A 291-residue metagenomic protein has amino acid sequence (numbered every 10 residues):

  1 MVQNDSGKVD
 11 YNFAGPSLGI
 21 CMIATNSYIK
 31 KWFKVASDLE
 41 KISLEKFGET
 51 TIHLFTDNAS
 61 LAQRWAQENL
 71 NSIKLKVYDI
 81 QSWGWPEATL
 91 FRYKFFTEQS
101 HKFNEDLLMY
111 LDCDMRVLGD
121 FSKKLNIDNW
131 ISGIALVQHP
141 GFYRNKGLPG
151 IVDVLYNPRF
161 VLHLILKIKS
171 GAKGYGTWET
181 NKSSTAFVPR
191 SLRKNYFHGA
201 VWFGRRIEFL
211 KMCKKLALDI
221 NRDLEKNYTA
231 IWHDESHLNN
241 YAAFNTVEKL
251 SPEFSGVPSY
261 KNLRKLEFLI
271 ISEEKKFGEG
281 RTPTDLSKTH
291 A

Functional and structural regions predicted by a protein language model:
M1-A88, E98-N104, K275-E279: N-terminal anchoring/stem segment of glycosyltransferases
T25-S27, A59-L61, S82-W83, M115-V117 (+5 more regions): Short, solvent-exposed loop/turn segments at secondary-structure junctions
A62-N71, K124-N129, K261: Short loop/helix-cap segments at secondary-structure boundaries that form the rim of catalytic
I80-L111, G119, K123, H233-N240: A conserved donor-nucleotide-binding helix/loop in the catalytic core of Leloir-type glycosyltransferases
E105, I131-G133, V247: Short, high-confidence coil segments that cap the C-terminus of an alpha-helix and link into the following beta-strand
V117-A172, T177-E179: Conserved donor-nucleotide/metal-binding helix-loop-beta segment in metal-dependent transferases, i.e., the alpha-helix
A172-K275: Catalytic core and acceptor-binding pocket of nucleotide-sugar-dependent glycosyltransferases
F268-A291: Long, low-complexity C-terminal extensions of enzymes
